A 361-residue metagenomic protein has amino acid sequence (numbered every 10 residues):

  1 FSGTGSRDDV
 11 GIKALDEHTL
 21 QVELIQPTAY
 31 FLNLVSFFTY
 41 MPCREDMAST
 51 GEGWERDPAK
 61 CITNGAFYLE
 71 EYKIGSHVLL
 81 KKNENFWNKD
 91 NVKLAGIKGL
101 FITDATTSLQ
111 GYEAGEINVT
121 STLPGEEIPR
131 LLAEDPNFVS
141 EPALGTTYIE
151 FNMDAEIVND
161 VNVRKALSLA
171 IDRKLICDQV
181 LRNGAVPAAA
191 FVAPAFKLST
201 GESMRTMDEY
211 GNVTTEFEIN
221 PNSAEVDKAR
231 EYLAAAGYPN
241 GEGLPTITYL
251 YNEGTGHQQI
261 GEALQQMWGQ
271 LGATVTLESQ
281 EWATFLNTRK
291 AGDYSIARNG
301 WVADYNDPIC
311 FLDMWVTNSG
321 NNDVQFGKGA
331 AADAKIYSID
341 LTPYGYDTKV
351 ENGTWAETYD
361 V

Functional and structural regions predicted by a protein language model:
F1-D8, I12-K13, T215-N222, T274-F285 (+2 more regions): Extracytoplasmic/peripheral linker and loop segments enriched in polar/acidic and small residues with frequent Thr/Pro
S2-D9, K13-T19, L24-G96, T106 (+2 more regions): Gly/Pro-rich hinge or "lid" segments in bacterial periplasmic/extracellular proteins
V22, K89-L100, G241-T248, Q266-Q280: A local structural motif
E70-K81, K98-A155, K174, D178-V180 (+1 more regions): Extracellular/periplasmic solute-recognition and catalytic clefts
K82, N159-Q266, Q270, K335 (+1 more regions): Append "and occasionally in soluble cytosolic enzymes with long acidic Gly/Pro-rich linkers
F86-K89, A155-V163: Short helix-loop capping/hinge motifs at secondary-structure junctions, enriched in acidic/polar residues
T106-E116, R130-A133, V161-N162, E262-L271 (+1 more regions): Short helices/loops that flank or line small-molecule/ion binding pockets
I128-S140, G292-D293, D307-Q325: Ligand-binding "clamshell"
